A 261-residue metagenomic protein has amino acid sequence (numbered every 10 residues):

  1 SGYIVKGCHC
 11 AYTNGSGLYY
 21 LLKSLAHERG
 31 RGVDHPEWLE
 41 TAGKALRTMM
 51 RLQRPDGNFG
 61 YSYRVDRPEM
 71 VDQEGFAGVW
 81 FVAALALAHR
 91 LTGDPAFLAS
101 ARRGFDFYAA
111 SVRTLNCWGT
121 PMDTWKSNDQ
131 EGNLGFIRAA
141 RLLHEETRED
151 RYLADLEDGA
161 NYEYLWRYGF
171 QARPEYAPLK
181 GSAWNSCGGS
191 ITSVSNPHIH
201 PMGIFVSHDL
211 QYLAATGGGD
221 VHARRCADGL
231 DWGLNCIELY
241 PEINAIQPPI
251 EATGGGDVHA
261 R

Functional and structural regions predicted by a protein language model:
S1-R261: Glycan-recognition and catalytic cores of secretory/periplasmic carbohydrate-active enzymes
